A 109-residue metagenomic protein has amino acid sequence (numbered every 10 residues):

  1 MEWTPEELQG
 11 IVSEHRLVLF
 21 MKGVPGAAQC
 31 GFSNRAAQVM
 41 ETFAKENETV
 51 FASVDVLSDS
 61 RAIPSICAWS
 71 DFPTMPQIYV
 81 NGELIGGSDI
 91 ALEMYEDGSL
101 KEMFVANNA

Functional and structural regions predicted by a protein language model:
T4-E6, I63: Eukaryotic intrinsically disordered and solvent-exposed regulatory patches
L8-E48: Local sequence-structure signature of Cys/Sec-based thiol-disulfide redox active-site neighborhoods
A52-E83: Mid-chain, well-packed structural core segment of small domains
V80-A109: Non-catalytic, surface beta->alpha helical segment in thiol-disulfide oxidoreductase systems
